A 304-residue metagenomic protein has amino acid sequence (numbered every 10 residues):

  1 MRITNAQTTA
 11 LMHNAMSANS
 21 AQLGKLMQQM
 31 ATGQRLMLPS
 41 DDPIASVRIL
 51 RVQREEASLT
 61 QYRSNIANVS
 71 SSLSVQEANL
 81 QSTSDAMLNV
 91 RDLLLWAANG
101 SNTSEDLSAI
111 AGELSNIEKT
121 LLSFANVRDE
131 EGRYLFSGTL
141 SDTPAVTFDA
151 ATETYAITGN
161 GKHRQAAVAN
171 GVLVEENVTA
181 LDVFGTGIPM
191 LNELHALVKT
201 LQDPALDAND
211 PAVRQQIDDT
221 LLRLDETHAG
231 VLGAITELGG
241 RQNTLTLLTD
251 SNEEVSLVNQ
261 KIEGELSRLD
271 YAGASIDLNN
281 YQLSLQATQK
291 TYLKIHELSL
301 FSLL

Functional and structural regions predicted by a protein language model:
M1-S141, Q202-L304: Amphipathic alpha-helical polymerization modules
L140-A208: Cysteine-poor, low-complexity segments in flexible/peripheral regions
